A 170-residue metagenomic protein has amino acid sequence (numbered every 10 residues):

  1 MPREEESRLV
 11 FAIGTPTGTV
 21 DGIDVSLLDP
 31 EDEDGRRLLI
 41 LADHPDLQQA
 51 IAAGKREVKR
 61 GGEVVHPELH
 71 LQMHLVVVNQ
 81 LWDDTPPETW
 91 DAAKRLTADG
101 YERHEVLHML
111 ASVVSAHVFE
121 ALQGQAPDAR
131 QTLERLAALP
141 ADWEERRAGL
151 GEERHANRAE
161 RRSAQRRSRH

Functional and structural regions predicted by a protein language model:
M1-R169: Structure-specific DNA junction-binding interface
